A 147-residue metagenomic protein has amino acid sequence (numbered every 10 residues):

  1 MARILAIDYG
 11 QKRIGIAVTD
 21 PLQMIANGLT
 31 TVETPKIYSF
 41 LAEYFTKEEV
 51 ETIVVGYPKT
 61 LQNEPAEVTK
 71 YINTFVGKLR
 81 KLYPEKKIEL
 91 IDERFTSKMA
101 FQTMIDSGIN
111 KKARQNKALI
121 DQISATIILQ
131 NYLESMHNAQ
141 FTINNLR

Functional and structural regions predicted by a protein language model:
A2-I4, Q11-K12, A17-N138: Phosphate- and other anionic-substrate recognition elements at nucleic-acid/protein interfaces
M136-R147: Short, basic, low-complexity termini and linkers enriched in Ser/Thr/Gly/Pro that act as targeting/leader peptides
